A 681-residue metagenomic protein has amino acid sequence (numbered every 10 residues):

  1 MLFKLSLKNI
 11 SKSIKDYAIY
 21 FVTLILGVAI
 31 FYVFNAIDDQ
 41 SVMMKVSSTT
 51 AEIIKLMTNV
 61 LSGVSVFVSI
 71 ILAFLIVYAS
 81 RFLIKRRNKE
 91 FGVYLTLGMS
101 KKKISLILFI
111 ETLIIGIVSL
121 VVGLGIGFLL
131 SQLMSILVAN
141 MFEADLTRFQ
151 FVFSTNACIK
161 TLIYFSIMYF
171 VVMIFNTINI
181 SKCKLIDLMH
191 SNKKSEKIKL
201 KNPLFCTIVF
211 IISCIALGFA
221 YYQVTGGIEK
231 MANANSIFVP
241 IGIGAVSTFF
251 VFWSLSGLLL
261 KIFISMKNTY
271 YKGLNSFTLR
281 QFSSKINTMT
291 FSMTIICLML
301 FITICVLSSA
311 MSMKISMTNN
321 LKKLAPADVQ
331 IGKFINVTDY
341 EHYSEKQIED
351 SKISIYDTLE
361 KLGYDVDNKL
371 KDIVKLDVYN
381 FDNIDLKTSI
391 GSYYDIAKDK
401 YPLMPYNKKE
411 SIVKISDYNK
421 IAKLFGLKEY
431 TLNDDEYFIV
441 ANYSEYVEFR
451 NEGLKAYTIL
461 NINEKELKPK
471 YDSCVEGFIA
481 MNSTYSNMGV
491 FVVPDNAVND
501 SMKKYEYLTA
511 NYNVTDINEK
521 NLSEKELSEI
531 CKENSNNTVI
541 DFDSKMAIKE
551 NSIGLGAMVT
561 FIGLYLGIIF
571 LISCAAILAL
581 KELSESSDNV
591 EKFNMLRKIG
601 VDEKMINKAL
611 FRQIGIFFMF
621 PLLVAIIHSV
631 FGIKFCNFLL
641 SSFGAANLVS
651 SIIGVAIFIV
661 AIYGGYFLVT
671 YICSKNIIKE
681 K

Functional and structural regions predicted by a protein language model:
M1-V22, K45, R86-E90, S100 (+9 more regions): Feature of multi-pass inner-membrane transport and sensor proteins that recognizes transmembrane helices together
S11, K15-V22, V33-F67, L83-K85 (+8 more regions): Peri-transmembrane interface segments
I14-Y20, L108-I126, L162, S166 (+3 more regions): Selective transmembrane-helix segments that form parts of the transport pathway or gating/packing helices in multipass
A29-Q40, Y78-F82, I115-A144, A157-K182 (+5 more regions): Small-residue-rich transmembrane alpha-helices
S62-I76, S573-A575: Long, hydrophobic alpha-helical segments
I76-G92, K182, L274-N275, K581-M595: Transmembrane helix boundary and interhelical loop/hinge segments in multi-pass membrane proteins
L321-A557: Nucleotide-cofactor and metal-assisted catalytic machinery
